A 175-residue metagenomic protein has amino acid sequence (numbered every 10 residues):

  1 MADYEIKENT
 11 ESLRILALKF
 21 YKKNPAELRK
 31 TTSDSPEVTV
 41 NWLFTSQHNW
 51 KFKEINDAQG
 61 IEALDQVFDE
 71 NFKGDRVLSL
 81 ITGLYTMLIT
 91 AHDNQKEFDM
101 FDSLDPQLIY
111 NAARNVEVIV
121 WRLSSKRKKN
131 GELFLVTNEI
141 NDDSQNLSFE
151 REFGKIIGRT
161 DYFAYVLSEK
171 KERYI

Functional and structural regions predicted by a protein language model:
M1-S79: N-terminal Sec/ER secretory leader and immediately downstream segment of secreted/extracellular precursors
I61-I175: Mature extracytoplasmic/lumenal regions of exported proteins
